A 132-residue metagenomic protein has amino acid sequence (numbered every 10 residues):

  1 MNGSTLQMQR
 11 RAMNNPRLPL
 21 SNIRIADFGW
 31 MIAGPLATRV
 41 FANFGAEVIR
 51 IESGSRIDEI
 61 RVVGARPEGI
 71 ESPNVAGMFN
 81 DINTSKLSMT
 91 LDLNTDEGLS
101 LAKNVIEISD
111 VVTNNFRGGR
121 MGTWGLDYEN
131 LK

Functional and structural regions predicted by a protein language model:
N2-K132: N-terminal helix-loop segment corresponding to the beta1-alpha1 unit of nucleotide/adenylate-binding folds
